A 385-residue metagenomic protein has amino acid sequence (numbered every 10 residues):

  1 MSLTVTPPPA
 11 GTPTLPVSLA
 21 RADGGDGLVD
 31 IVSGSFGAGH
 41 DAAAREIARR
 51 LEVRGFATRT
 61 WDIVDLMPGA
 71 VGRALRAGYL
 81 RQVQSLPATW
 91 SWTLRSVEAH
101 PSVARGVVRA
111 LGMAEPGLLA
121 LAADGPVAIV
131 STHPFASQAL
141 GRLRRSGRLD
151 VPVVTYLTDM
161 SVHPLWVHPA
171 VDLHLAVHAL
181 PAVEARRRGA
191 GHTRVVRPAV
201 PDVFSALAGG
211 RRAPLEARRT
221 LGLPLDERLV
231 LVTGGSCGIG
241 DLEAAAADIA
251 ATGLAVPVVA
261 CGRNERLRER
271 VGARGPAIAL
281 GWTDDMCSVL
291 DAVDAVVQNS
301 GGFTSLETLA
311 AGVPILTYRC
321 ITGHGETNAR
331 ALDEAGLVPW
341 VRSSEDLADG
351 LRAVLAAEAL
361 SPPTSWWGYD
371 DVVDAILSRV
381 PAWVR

Functional and structural regions predicted by a protein language model:
M1-L66: N-terminal subdomain of nucleotide-sugar transferases
A43, S96-E184, G189: Active-site and donor-binding regions of nucleotide-sugar-utilizing enzymes
E46-L121: Conserved N-terminal ligand/cofactor-binding loop architecture of enzyme catalytic domains
L175-R228, G234-S236, G262-N264: A nucleotide-sugar donor-handling region in carbohydrate enzymes
L215-V293: Donor-nucleotide binding loops and adjacent catalytic segments primarily of GT-B fold Leloir glycosyltransferases
M286-T327: A donor-sugar binding/catalytic signature common to diverse glycosyltransferases and related nucleotide-sugar
D333-L337, R342-A359: C-terminal "capping" alpha-helix adjacent to the active site of nucleotide-linked donor transferases in cell-envelope
S365-R385: C-terminal alpha-helical cap of glycosyltransferases
